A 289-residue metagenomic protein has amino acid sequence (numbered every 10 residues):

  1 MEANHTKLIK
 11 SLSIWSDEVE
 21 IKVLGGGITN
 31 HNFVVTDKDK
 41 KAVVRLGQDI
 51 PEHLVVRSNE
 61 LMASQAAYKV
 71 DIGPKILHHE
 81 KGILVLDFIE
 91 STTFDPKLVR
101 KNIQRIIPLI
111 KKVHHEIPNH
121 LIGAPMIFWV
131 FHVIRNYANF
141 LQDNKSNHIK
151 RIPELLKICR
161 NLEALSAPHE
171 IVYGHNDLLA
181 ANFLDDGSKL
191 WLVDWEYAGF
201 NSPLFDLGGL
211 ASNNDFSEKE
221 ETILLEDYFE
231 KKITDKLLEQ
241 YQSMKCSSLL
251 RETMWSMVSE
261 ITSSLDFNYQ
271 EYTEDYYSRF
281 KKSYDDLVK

Functional and structural regions predicted by a protein language model:
M1-W15, E20, P118-N176, D186 (+1 more regions): An alpha-helical support segment within catalytic cores of ATP-dependent transferases
V23-W129, D143-K150, P168: ATP-binding pocket architecture of kinase catalytic cores
G25-V44, R160-F205: Active-site acidic catalytic loop and adjacent metal/ATP-binding pocket of ATP-dependent phosphoryl transfer enzymes
D49, S91, L190, A198-F200 (+1 more regions): Activation segment
I110-L121, S166, N214, K232 (+2 more regions): A general structural signal marking secondary-structure boundaries and capping sites
L141-D143, N147, W255-K289: ATP/Mg2+ or Mg2+-diphosphate-binding catalytic cores that bind nucleotide phosphates or diphosphates via glycine-rich
L204-I233, C246-L265, S278-R279: Active-site activation/catalytic loop segments of kinase-like enzymes and analogous catalytic loops in related
E239, S243-C246: Start-of-helix signal in alpha-solenoid helical-repeat scaffolds, especially tetratricopeptide repeats
